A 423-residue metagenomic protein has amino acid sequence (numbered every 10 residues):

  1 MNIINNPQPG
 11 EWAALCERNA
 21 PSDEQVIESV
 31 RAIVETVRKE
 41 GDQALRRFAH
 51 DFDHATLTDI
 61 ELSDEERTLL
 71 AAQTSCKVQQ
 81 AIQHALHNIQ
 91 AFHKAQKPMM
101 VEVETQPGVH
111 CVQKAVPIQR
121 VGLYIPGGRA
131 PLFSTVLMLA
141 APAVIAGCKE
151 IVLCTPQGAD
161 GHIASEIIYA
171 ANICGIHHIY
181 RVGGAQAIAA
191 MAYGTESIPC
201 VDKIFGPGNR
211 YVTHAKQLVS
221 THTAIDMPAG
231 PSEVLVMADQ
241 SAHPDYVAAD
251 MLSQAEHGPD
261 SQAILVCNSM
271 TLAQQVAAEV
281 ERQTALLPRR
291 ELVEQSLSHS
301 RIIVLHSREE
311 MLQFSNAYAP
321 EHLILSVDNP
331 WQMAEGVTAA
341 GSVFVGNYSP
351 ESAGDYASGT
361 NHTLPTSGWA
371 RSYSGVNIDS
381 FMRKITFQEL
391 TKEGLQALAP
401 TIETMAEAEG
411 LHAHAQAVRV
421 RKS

Functional and structural regions predicted by a protein language model:
M1-P7, H178-G183, I302-S307: Short acidic-hydrophobic, aromatic-tinged amphipathic segments that line or gate anion-handling sites
M1-Q119: N-terminal Rossmann-like NAD(P)+-binding subdomain of aldehyde/semialdehyde dehydrogenases
V103-Y169: Conserved small-residue-rich beta-alpha loop and adjacent elements that most often cradle the phosphate/pyrophosphate
M138-K149, N172-C174, A192-P199, K216-L218 (+1 more regions): Alpha-helix C-terminal capping segments
G175-S253, H257-Q262: Conserved NAD(P)+-binding/catalytic subdomain of aldehyde/semialdehyde dehydrogenases
H257, L265-A340: A glycine- and small/hydrophobic-rich beta-loop-beta segment that serves as a flexible "lid/hinge" or phosphate-binding
N316-S423: C-terminal core of ALDH-fold dehydrogenases
